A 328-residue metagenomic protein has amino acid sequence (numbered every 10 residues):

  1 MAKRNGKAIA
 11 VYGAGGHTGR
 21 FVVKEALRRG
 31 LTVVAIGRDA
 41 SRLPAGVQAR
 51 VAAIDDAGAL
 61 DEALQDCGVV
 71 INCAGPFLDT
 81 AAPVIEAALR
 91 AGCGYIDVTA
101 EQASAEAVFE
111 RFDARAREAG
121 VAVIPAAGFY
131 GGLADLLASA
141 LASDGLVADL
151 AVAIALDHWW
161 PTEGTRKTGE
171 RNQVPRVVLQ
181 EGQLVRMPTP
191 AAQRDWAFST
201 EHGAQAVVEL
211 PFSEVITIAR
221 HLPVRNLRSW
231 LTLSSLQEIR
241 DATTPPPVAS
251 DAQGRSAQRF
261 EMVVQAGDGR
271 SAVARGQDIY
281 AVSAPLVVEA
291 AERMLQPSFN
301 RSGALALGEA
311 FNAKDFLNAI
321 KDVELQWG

Functional and structural regions predicted by a protein language model:
I9-R29: N-terminal Rossmann NAD(P)H-binding glycine-rich loop of SDR-like oxidoreductase domains
Y12, S143-S271, A281: Active-site-lining helix/loop region of Rossmann-like oxidoreductase modules
V33: Short beta-strand element of Class I
I36-A40, A53-I54: N-terminal Rossmann-fold cofactor-binding loop
A52-C67, C73-D79: Conserved Rossmann-fold cofactor-binding substructure of NAD(P)-dependent oxidoreductases
I71-N72, D97: Redox-cofactor binding/interface segments in oxidoreductases and associated redox assembly factors
F77-P175, Q180-E181: Glycine-/Pro-rich loop/turn segments that contact NAD(P) or position catalytic residues in Rossmann-like domains
Q237-G328: C-terminal active-site/capping subdomain that shapes the small-molecule cofactor and substrate pocket of enzyme
